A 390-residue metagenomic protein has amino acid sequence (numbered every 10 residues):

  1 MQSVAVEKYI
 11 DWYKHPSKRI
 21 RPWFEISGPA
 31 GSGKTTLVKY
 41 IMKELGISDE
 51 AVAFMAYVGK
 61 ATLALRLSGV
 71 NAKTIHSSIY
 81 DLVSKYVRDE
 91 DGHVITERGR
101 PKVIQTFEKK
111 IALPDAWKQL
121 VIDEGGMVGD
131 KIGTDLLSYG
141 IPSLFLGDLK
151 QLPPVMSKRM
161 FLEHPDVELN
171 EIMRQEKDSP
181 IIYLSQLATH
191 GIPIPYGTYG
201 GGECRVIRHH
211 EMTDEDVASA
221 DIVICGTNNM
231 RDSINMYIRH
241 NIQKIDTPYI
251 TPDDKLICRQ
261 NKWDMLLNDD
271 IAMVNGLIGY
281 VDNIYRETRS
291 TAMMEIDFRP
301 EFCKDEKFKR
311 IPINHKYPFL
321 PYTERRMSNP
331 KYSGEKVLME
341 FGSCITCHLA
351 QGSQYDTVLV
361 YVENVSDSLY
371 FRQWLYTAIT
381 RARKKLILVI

Functional and structural regions predicted by a protein language model:
M1-P16: N-terminal pre-P-loop "Q-motif" helix
Q2, V58, G129, G226-N228: Helix N-cap/beta->alpha junction signal
K18, R88-K118, L137-Y139, A350 (+1 more regions): Short basic/glycine-enriched coil/helix segment immediately N-terminal to the Walker B
K18-F24: Pre-Walker A (Motif I) flank of P-loop NTPase domains
E25-S32, T36-Y40, E44, D49-E50 (+5 more regions): Conserved helicase motor core of SF1/SF2 NTP-dependent helicases
S32-V38, L67, N71-I75, N170 (+2 more regions): Core RecA-like ATPase module of SF1/SF2 helicases and allied nucleic-acid translocases
D49-A53, S219-I222: Short active-site oxyanion
I192-I234: Helicase P-loop NTPase motor core
